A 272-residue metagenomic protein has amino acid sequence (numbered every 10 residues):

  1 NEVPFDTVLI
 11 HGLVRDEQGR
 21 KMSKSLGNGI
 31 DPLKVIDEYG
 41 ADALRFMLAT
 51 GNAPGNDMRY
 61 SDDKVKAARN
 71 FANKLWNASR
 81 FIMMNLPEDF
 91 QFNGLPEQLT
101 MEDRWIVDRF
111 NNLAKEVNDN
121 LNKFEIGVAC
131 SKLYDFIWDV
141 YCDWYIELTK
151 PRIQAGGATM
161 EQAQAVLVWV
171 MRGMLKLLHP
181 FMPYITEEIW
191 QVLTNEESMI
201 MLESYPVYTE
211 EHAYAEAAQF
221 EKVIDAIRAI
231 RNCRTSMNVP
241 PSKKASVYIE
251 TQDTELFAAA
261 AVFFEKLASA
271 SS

Functional and structural regions predicted by a protein language model:
E2-D31, I36-D37, D63-S272: Feature 926 captures the class I aminoacyl-tRNA synthetase adenylation module centered on the KMSKS loop
F46-M47, G51: Non-catalytic, structured segments within soluble enzyme domains
A53-P54, D89: Noncatalytic linker/hinge segments flanking ATPase motor cores
G55-N56, S198: A short hydrophobic/aromatic micro-motif that marks alpha-helical segments and, especially, helix-coil
N56-K64: Short, solvent-exposed helix-loop connector elements
